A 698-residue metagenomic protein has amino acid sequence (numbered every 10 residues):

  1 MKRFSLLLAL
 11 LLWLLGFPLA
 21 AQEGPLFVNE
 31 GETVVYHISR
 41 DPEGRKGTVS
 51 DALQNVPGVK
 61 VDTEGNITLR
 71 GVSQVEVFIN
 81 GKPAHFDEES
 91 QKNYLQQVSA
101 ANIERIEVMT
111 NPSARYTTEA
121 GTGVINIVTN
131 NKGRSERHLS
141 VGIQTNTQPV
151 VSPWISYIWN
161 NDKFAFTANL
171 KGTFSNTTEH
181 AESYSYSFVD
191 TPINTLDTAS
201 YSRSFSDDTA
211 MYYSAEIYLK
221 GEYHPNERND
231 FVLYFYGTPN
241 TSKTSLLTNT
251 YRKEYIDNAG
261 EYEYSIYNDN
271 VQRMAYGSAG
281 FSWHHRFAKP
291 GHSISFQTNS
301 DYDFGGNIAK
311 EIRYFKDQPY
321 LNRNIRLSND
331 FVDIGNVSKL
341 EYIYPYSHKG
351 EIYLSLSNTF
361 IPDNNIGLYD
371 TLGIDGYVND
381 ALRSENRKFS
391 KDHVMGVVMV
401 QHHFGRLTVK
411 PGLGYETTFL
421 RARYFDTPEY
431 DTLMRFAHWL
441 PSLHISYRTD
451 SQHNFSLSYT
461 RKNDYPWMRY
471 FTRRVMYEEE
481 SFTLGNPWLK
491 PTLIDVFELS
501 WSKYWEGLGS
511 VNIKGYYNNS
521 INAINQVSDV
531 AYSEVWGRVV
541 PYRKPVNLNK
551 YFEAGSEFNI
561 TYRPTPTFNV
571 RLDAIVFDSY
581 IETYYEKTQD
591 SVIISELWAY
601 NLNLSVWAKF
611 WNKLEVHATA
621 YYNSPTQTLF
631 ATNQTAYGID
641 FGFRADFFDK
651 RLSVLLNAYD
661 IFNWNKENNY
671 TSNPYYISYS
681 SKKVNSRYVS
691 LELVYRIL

Functional and structural regions predicted by a protein language model:
P25-N29, S50-P83: Extracytoplasmic beta-strand/coil segments of soluble accessory domains associated with Gram-negative outer-membrane
V49-S50, Q91-N93, V108, A120-V141 (+1 more regions): N-terminal periplasmic accessory domains that precede and gate Gram-negative outer-membrane beta-barrel machines
N55, P83-T110: Short acidic/polar hinge/loop motifs at secondary-structure boundaries that mediate gating or recognition
I127-V141, H180, R203, Y212-K220 (+11 more regions): Surface-exposed extracellular loop regions of Gram-negative outer-membrane beta-barrel proteins
P149-T177, D197-S245, A275-G277, H285 (+1 more regions): Transmembrane beta-barrel wall of Gram-negative outer-membrane proteins
G335-K339, A381-E385, N486, K490 (+2 more regions): Outer membrane beta-barrel strand-and-loop segments of large Gram-negative receptors, especially TonB-dependent
F419-R421, Y447, S451-V496, Y517-R543 (+2 more regions): Surface-exposed extracellular loop regions of Gram-negative outer-membrane beta-barrel proteins, predominantly
A645-L698: C-terminal beta-signal and adjacent terminal beta-strands/loops of Gram-negative outer-membrane beta-barrel proteins
